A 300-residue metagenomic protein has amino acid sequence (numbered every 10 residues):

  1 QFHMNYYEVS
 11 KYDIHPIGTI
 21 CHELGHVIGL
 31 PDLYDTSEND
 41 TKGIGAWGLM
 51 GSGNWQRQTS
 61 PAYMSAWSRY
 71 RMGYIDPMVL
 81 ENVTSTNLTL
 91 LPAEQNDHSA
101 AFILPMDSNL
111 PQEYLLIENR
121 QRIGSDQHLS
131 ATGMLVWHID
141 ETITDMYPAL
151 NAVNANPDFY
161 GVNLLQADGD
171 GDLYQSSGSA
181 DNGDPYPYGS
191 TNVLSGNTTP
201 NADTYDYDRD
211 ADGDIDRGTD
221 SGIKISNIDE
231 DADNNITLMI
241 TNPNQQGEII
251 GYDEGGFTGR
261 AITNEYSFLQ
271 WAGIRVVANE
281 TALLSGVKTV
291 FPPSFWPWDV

Functional and structural regions predicted by a protein language model:
Q1-G43, W47, G51-W55, T59 (+5 more regions): Active-site-proximal segment of zinc-dependent metalloprotease catalytic domains
Q1-S10, M78-I249: Non-catalytic C-terminal accessory/binding modules of secreted extracellular proteins
I14-C21, G45-W47, W67-R69, P77 (+8 more regions): Extracellular structured ligand-interaction cores
E23-G25, N244-V300: Beta-sheet-rich sandwich/jelly-roll-like modules and their strand-loop junctions
N39-T41, G124-L129, P292-W296: Short consensus segments that form the blades of beta-propeller domains, in both extracellular/periplasmic
T41-N87, S226-D229: Extracellular (secreted or membrane-anchored) zinc-dependent metallopeptidases, primarily metzincins but also closely
M50, L104, V136, S267-V276: Short beta-strand element of the conserved SAM-dependent methyltransferase core
G51, E118, K288: Residue-level detector of conserved, well-ordered beta-strand and adjacent loop positions that form binding/recognition
